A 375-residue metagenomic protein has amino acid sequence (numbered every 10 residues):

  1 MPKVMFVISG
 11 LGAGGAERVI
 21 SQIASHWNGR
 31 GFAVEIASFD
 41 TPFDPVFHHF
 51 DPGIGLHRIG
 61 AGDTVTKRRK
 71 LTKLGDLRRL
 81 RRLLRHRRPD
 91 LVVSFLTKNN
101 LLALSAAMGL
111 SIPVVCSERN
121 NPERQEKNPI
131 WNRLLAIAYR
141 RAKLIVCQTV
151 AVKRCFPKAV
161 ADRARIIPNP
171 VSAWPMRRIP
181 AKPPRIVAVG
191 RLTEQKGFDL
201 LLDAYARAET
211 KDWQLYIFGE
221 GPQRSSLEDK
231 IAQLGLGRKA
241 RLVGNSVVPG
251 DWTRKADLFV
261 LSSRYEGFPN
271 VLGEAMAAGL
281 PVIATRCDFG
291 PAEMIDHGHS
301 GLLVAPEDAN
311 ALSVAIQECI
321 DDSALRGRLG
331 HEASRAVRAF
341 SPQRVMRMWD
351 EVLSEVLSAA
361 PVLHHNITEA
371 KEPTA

Functional and structural regions predicted by a protein language model:
F6-G14, R18-K70, P157, G221-P222: N-terminal strand-loop element at the rim of the active site of nucleotide-sugar-dependent glycosyltransferases
E17-Q22, L101, P184, A188-R207 (+2 more regions): A conserved mid-protein helix/loop that constitutes part of the nucleotide-sugar donor-binding site
S94-N100, E118: Short His-centered aromatic/hydrophobic patch
A151, P170: Carbohydrate-associated surface elements
N245, R264: Aromatic "clamp/platform" in nucleotide-sugar-dependent glycosyltransferases that forms part of the donor/acceptor
E274, C287-G298, L302-L303: Short acidic/histidine- and often glycine-rich active-site loop of Leloir-type glycosyltransferases that engages
P281-T285: Short hydrophobic beta-strand element within catalytic cores of glycosyltransferases and related nucleotide-activated
D296-G298, L302-A309, E318-A324, R338: Conserved acidic donor-binding segment of nucleotide-sugar-dependent glycosyltransferases
